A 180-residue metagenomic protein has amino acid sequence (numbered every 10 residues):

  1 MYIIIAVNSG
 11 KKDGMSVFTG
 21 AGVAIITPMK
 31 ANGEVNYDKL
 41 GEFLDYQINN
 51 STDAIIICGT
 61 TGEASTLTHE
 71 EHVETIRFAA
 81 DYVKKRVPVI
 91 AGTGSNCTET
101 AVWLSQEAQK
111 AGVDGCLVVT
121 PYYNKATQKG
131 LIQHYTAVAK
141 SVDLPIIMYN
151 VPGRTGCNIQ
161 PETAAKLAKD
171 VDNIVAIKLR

Functional and structural regions predicted by a protein language model:
M1, M15-S16: Initiator methionine at the very start of the polypeptide chain
M1-Y2, M29: Intrinsic structural disorder
Y2-V7, K11: Short, positively charged and aromatic/hydrophobic N-terminal segments
S16-V23, M29-G156: Active-site beta->alpha loop and helix N-cap motifs at the rims of alpha/beta catalytic domains
R154-R180: Catalytic alpha/beta core domains of metabolic enzymes, predominantly
